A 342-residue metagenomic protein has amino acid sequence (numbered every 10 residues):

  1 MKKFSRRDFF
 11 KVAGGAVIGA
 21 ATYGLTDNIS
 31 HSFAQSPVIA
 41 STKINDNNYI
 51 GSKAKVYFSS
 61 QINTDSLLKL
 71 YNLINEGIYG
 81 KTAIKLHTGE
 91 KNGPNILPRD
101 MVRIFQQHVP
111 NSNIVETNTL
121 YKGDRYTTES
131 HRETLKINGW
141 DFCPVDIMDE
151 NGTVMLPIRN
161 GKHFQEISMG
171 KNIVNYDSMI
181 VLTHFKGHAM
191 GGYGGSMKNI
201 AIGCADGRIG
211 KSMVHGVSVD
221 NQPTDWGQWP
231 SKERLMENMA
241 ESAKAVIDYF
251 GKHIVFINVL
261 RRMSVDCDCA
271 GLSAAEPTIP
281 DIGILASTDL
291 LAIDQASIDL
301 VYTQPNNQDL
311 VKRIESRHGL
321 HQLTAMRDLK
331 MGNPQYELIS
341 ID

Functional and structural regions predicted by a protein language model:
M1-F4, A83: Generic N-terminal leader/processing signal
K2, D8-I29: N-terminal export signals
S5, F10-K11, G19, A34 (+2 more regions): Compositionally biased, low-structure terminal segments
A13-I18, I39-Y49: Short, compositionally biased "basic patch" segments
D27-A40: Signal peptide processing junction and immediate N-terminal pro/mature segment of secreted/exported proteins
I44-D342: Extended, low-polarity segments enriched in aliphatic/aromatic residues
